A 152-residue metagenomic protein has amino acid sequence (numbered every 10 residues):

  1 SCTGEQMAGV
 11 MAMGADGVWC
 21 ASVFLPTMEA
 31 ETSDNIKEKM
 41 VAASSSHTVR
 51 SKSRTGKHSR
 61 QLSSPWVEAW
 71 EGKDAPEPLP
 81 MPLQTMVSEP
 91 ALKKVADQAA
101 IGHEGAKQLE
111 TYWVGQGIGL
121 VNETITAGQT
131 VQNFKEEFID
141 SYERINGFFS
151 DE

Functional and structural regions predicted by a protein language model:
C2-E152: Conserved active-site-proximal phosphate/metal-binding subdomains
